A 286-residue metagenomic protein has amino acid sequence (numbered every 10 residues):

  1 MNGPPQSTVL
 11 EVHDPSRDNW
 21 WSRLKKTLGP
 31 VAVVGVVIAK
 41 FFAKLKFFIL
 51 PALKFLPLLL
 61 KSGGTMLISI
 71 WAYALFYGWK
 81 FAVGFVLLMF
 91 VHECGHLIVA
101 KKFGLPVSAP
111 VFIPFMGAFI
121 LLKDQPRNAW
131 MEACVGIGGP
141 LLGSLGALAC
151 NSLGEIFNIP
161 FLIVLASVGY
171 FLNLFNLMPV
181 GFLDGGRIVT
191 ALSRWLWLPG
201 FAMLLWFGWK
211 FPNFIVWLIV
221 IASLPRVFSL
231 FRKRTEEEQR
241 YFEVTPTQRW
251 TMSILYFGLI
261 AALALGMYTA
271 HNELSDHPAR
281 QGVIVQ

Functional and structural regions predicted by a protein language model:
M1-Q286: Hydrophobic transmembrane alpha-helices and their immediate loop junctions in multi-pass integral membrane proteins
